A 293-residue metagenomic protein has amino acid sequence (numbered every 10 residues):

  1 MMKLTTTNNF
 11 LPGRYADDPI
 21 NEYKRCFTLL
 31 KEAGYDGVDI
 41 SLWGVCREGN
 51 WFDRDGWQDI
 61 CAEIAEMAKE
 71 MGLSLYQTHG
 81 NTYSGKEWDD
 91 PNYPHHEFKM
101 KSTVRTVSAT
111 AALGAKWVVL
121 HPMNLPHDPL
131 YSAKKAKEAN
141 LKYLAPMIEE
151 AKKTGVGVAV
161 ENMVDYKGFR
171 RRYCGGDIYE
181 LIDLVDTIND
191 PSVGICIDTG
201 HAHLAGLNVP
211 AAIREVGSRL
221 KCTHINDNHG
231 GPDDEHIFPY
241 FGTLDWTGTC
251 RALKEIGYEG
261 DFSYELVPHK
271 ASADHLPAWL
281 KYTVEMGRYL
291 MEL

Functional and structural regions predicted by a protein language model:
M1-D36, K69, M100, S108 (+3 more regions): Histidine-acidic metal/acid-base catalytic patches
F10-P12, L42-G44, N81-S84, P122-P126 (+4 more regions): Active-site-proximal loop/turn and secondary-structure-junction residues that shape catalytic pockets, frequently
G13, C46-W51, S84-D90, P126-Y131 (+3 more regions): A short acidic, helix-capping loop that chelates divalent metal ions and anchors anionic groups
Y15-D18, F52-G56, P91, H95 (+3 more regions): Pocket-edge positions in alpha/beta enzyme catalytic cores
V38-S41, L75-G80, A115-P122, G157-N162 (+1 more regions): Short beta-strand segments at enzyme active-site cores
D39-I64, D128: Glycine-rich, proline-tolerant flexible connector loops at the mouths of alpha/beta enzymes
F52, G56-I60, F98, S102 (+1 more regions): Generic, well-ordered alpha-helical segments
E66-E70, G85-G194, L204: Active-site acidic/histidine proton-transfer and metal-coordination neighborhood in alpha/beta enzyme cores
